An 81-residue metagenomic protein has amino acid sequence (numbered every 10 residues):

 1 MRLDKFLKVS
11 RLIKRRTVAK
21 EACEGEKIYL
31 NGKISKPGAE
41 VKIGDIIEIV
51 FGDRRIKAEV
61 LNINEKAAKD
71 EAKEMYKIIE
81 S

Functional and structural regions predicted by a protein language model:
M1-V41: A basic, amphipathic helix-loop patch mediating RNA/tRNA/ribosome contacts
R54-S81: C-terminal structural segments of small proteins and small subunits
